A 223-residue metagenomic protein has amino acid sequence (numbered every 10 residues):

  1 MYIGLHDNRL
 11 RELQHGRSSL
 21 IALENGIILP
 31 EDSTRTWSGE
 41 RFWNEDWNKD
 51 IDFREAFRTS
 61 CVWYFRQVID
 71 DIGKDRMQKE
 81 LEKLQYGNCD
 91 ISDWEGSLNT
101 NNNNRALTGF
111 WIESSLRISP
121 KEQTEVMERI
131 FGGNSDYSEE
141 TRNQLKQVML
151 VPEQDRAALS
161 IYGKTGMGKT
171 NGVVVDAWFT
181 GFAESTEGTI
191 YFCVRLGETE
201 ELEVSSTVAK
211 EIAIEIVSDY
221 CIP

Functional and structural regions predicted by a protein language model:
Y2-R9, E40-W47, I51-E55, W63-D71 (+3 more regions): Second-shell loop/turn segments in exported
G4-F53, T59, K83-N88: Short, glycine/proline-biased beta-turn/loop segments that scaffold the active-site neighborhood
L10-L13, D70-K74, S119, T124-P223: Structured C-terminal helix/loop/strand segments within mature extracytoplasmic catalytic/sensor domains
L13, P30, N48-D52, W63 (+6 more regions): Extracytoplasmic
R17-G26, A56, W63-D71, Q123-V126: Alpha-helical scaffold elements that line and support the substrate/ligand-binding pocket of soluble hydrolases
T34-W43, G96-N99, N143-V148: Acidic helix-start/capping segments at beta-turn-to-alpha-helix junctions
R41-F53, V68-M127: Mid-domain, small-residue-enriched loop/turn segments at the edges of structured enzyme/sensor domains
D46-C61, W94-E95, P152-G168: Charged/polar, low-hydrophobicity segments characteristic of intrinsically disordered regions and flexible loops
